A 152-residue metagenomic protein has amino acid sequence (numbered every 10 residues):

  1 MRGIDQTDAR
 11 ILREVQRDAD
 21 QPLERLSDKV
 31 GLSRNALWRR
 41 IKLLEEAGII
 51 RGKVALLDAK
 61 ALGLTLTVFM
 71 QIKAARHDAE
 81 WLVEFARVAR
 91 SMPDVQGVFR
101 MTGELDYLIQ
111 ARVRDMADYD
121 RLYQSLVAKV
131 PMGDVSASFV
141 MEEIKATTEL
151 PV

Functional and structural regions predicted by a protein language model:
M1-V152: A compositional/biophysical signature of low hydrophobicity enriched in polar/charged and small residues
